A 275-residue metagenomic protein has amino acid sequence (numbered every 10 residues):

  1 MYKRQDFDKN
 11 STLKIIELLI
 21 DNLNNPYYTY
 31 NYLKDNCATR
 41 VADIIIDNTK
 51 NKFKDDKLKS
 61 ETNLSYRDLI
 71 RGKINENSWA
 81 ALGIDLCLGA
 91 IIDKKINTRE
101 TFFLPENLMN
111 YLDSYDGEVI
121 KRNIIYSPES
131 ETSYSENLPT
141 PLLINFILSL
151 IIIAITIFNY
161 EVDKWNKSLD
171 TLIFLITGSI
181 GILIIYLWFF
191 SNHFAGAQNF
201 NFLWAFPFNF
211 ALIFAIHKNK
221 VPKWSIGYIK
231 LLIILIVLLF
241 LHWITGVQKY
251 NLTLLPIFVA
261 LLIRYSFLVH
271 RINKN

Functional and structural regions predicted by a protein language model:
K3, D8-S11, S65, L138-I147 (+2 more regions): General structural signal for secondary-structure boundaries
K3-E131: Soluble extramembrane regions of membrane proteins in the secretory/endomembrane system
Q5-D8, I155-N166, K218-P222: Short, structured coil/loop segments at alpha-helix boundaries
I20-L23, Y27, N31, F146-K164 (+1 more regions): N-terminal pre-domains immediately preceding structured catalytic cores
C37, S65, P105, T140 (+2 more regions): Alpha-helix initiation/capping motif
C87-K94, V119-I120, I144-L150, F174-T177 (+1 more regions): Hydrophobic alpha-helical transmembrane segments
R122-F194: Core alpha-helical transmembrane segments of integral membrane proteins
I157, L175-N275: Generic detector of multi-pass transmembrane helix bundles and their immediately adjacent loops in polytopic membrane
